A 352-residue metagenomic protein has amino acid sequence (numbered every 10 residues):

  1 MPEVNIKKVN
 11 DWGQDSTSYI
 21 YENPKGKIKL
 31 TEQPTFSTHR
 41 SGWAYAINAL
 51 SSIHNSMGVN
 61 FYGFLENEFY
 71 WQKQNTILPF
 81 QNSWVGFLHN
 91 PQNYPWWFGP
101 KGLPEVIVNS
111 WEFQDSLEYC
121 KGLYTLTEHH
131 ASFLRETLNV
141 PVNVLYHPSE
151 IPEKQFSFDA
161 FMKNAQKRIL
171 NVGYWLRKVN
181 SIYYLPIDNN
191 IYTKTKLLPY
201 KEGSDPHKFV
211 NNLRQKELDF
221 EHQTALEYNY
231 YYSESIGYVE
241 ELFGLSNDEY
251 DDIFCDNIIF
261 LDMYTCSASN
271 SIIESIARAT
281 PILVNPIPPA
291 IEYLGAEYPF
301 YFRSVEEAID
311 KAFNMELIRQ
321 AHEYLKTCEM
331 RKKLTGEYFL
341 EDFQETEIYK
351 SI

Functional and structural regions predicted by a protein language model:
M1-F80: N-terminal pre-catalytic "stem/leader" segment of glycosyltransferase-like enzymes
F36-A44, E306, N314-I352: A charged, aromatic-enriched C-terminal amphipathic alpha-helix characteristic of glycosyltransferases across folds
V59-F61, T76-E105: Active-site proximal beta-strand in glycosyltransferases
G102-L123: Membrane-proximal helix-turn-helix segments that form the acceptor-binding/catalytic region of lipid-linked
E118-R135, N139-F156, N164, Y200: Donor nucleotide-sugar binding/catalytic pocket of nucleotide-sugar-dependent glycosyltransferases
D159-N247: Conserved catalytic-core segment of nucleotide-activated headgroup transferases in glycan assembly
D252-S267, T280: Acidic donor-binding loop of glycosyltransferase active sites
S275, P281-V284: Short hydrophobic beta-strand element within catalytic cores of glycosyltransferases and related nucleotide-activated
